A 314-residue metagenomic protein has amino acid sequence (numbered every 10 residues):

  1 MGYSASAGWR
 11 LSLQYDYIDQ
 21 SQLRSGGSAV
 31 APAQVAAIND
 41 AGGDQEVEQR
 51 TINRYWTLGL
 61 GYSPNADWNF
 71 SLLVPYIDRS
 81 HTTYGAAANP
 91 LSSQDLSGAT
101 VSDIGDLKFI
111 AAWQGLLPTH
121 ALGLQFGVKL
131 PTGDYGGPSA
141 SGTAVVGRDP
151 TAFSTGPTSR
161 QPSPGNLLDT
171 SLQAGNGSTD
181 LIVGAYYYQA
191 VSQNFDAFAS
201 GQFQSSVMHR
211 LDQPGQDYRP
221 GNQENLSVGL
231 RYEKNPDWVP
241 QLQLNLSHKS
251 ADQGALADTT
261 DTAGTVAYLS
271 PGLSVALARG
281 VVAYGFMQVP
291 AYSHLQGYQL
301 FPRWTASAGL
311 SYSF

Functional and structural regions predicted by a protein language model:
M1-A37, Q114, T119, P131-S141 (+3 more regions): Outer-membrane beta-barrel biogenesis signature
A5-A7, I52-W56, V101-L107, G177-L181 (+3 more regions): Residues that define the transmembrane beta-barrel architecture of outer-membrane proteins
G8-W9, Y15-Q20, P150, P157-G254: Detector for outer-membrane/organellar transmembrane beta-barrel domains, recognizing the amphipathic beta-strand
W9, W68-F70, T119-L122, N194-A197 (+2 more regions): Repeated loop/turn-to-beta-strand initiation elements of outer-membrane beta-barrel proteins
L13-Y15, L58-Y62, L72, F109-W113 (+6 more regions): Residues on the lipid-exposed face of transmembrane beta-strands in outer-membrane beta-barrel proteins
Y15-S21, V74-S80, G115, V128-D134 (+5 more regions): Transmembrane beta-strands of outer-membrane beta-barrel pores
R24-A37, Q204-F314: Outer membrane beta-barrel transmembrane domains
D40-Q114: Long, hydrophobic/aromatic-enriched structural stretches that serve as scaffold segments
